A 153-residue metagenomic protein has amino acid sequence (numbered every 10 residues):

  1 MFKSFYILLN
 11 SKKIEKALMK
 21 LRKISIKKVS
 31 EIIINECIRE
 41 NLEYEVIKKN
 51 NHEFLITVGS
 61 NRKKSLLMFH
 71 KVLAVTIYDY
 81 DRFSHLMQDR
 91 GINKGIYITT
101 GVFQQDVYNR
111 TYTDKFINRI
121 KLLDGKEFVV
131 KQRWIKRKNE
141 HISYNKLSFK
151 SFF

Functional and structural regions predicted by a protein language model:
M1-F153: Mixed-charge (Asp/Glu-Lys/Arg
